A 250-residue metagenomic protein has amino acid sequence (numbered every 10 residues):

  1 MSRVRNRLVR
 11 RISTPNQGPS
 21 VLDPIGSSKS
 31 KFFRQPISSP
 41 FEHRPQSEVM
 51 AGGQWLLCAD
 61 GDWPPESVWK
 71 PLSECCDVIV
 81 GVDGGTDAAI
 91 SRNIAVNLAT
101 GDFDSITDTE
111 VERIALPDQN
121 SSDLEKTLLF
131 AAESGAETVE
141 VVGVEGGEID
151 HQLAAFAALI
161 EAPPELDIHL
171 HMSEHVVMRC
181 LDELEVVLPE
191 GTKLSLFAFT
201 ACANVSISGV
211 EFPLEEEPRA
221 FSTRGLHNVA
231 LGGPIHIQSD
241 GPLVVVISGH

Functional and structural regions predicted by a protein language model:
S2-S13, S20, S27-S30: Low-acidity, Ser/Thr- and Arg-rich intrinsically disordered low-complexity segments
I25, K31-W55, G233-H250: SAM-dependent methyltransferases
I37-T109: N-terminal beta-strand-loop-alpha-helix module at the start of alpha/beta ligand-binding or catalytic domains
P65-S67, S121-E125, E148-L153: Short glycine/serine/threonine-rich phosphate/pyrophosphate-binding segments that cradle anionic phosphate groups
R113-G135: Short phosphate-binding loop-to-helix
E140-D182: Anionic-ligand-binding alpha/beta catalytic cores of soluble enzymes and soluble regulatory domains that recognize
C180-H250: Long, charged alpha-helical interface segments
